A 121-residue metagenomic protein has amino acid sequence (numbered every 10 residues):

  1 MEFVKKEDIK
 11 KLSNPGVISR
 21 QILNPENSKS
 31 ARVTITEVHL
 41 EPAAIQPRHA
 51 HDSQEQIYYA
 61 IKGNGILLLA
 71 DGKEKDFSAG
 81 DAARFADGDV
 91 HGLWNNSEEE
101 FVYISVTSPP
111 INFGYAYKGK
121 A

Functional and structural regions predicted by a protein language model:
M1-V33, P47, A116-A121: A short, N-terminal "cap"/entry segment at the start of jelly-roll beta-barrel domains of the cupin/DSBH fold
N27-S28, S53, G72, E98-E99: Short strand-connecting beta-turns/loops that link adjacent beta-strands
R32-V33, A50-H51, S97: Short glycine/proline-enriched turns and hinge-like loops at secondary-structure junctions
H39: Short proline/glycine- and basic residue-enriched helix-capping loop/turn segments at helix->loop/beta transitions
I45, H51-A79, D89: A short beta-strand-loop-beta hairpin characteristic of the jelly-roll/cupin
A79, D87-F113: Ligand-binding loop in jelly-roll beta-barrel domains
